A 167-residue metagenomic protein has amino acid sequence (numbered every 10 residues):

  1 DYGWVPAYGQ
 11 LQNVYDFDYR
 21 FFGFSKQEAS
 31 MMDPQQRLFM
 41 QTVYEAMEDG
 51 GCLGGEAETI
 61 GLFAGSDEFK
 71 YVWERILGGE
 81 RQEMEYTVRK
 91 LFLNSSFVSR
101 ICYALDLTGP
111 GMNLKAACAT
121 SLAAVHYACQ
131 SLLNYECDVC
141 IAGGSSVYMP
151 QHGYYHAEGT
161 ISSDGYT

Functional and structural regions predicted by a protein language model:
D1-T167: Cys-dependent condensing catalytic cores that perform Claisen condensation/acyl-transfer in fatty-acid/polyketide
